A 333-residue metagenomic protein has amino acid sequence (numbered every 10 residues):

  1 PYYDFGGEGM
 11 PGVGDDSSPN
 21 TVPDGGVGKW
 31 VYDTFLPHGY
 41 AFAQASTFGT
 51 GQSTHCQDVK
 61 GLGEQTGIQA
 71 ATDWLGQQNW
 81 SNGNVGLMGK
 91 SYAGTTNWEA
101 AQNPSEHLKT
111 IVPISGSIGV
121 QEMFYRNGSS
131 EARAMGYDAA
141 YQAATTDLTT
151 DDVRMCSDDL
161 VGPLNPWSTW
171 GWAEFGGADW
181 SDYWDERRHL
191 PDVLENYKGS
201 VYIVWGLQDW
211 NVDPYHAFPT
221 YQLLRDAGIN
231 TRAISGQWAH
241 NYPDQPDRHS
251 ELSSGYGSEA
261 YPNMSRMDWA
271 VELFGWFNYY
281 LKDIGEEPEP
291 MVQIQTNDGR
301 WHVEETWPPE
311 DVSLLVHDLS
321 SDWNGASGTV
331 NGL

Functional and structural regions predicted by a protein language model:
P1-G76, P246-A260: Cap/lid segment of the alpha/beta-hydrolase catalytic domain
G9-Y32, P37, N97-N196, I284 (+1 more regions): Accessory cap/linker subdomain of secreted extracellular hydrolases
K60-I68, G176, W180, V212-D213 (+1 more regions): Phosphate/oxyanion-binding active-site loops and adjacent basic polyanion-contact surfaces
G63, W74, M88-D159, L207 (+1 more regions): A catalytic-pocket lid/entrance helix-loop region that shapes and gates access to the active site across common
N84-G86: Residue in the alpha/beta-hydrolase core beta-strand immediately N-terminal to the catalytic nucleophile
Y197, I203-W205, D209: Short beta-strand/loop motif that positions the catalytic acidic residue of the alpha/beta-hydrolase fold
W210-F218: Conserved alpha/beta-hydrolase "acid-adjacent" motif
S250-L333: C-terminal, loop-rich substrate-recognition/catalytic regions characterized by aromatic stacking residues
